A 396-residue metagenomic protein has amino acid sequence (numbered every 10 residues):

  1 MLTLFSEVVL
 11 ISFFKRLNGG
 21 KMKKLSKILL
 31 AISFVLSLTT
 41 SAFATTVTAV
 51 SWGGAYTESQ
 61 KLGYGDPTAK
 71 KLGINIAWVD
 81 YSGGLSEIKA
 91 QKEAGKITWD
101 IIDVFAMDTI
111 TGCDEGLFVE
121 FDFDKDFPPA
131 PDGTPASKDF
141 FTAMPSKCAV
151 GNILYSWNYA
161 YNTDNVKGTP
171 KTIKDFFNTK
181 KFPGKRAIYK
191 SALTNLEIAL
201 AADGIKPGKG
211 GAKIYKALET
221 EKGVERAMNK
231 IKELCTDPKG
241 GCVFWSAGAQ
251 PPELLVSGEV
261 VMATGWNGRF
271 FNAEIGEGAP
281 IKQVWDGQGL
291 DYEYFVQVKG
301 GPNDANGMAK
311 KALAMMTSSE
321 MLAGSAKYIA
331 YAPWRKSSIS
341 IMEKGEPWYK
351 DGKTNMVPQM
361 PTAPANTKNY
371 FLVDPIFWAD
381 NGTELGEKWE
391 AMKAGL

Functional and structural regions predicted by a protein language model:
K21, T40-A44: Sec/Tat signal peptide C-region and signal peptidase I cleavage site
T45-G112: Early extracytoplasmic/lumenal segment of secretory-pathway proteins
G54-K61, F105-Q250: Extracytoplasmic ligand-binding site segments that recognize negatively charged/polar headgroups
G112-E120, A143-K147, N272-W285, Y349 (+1 more regions): Ligand-binding "clamshell"
N158-N165, L200-A201, Y292-A305, G324-K327: A bilobed periplasmic-binding-protein/Venus flytrap-type ligand-binding module shared by bacterial periplasmic
K239-P302: Extracytoplasmic/periplasmic substrate-binding proteins
V298-N369: Mature extracytoplasmic/periplasmic domains
P361-L396: Conserved C-terminal helix/tail region of periplasmic/extracytoplasmic solute-binding proteins
